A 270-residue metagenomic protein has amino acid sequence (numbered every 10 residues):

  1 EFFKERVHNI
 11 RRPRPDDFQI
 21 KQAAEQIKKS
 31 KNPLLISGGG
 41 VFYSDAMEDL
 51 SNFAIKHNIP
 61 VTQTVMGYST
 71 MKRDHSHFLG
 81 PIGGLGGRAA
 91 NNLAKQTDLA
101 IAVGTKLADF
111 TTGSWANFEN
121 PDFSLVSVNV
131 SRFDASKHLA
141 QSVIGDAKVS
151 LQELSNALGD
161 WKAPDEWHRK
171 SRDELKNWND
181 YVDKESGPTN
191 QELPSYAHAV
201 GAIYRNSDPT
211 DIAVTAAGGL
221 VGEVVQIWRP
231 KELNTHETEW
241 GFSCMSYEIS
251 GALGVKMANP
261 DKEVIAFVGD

Functional and structural regions predicted by a protein language model:
E1-K29, D183: Conformationally flexible catalytic loops at phosphate/diphosphate-handling active centers
R11, G67-S171: Glycine-rich, acidic loop regions that bind phosphate or pyrophosphate groups
I20-P33, F53, A94-T97, A202-P209 (+1 more regions): Glycine-rich phosphate/diphosphate-binding loops that line cofactor/substrate pockets in enzymes
K31-S44, A54: Glycine-rich phosphate/diphosphate-binding loops and the adjacent beta-loop-alpha structural elements that coordinate
I36-G39, N92-T105, D261-D270: A short, small-residue-rich loop immediately preceding and capping a beta-strand
Y43-A46, A108-G113, Y247-I249: Short glycine/serine/threonine-rich phosphate/pyrophosphate-binding segments that cradle anionic phosphate groups
A46-N58, W115-N120, S142, I227-L233: Short, solvent-exposed amphipathic alpha-helical segments in soluble enzyme and RNA/protein-processing domains
L175-D261: Active-site diphosphate/adenylate-binding microenvironment
